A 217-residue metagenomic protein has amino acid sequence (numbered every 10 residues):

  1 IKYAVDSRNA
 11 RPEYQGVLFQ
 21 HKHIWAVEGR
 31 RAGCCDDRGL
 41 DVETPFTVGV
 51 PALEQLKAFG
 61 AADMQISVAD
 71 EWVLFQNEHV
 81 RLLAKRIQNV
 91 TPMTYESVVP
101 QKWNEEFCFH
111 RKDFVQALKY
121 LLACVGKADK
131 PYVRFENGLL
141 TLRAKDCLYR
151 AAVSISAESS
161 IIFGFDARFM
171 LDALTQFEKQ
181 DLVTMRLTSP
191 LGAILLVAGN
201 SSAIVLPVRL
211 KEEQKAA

Functional and structural regions predicted by a protein language model:
I1-N89, V99-A217: DNA polymerase processivity clamps
T94-Y95: Specificity-determining recognition surfaces
